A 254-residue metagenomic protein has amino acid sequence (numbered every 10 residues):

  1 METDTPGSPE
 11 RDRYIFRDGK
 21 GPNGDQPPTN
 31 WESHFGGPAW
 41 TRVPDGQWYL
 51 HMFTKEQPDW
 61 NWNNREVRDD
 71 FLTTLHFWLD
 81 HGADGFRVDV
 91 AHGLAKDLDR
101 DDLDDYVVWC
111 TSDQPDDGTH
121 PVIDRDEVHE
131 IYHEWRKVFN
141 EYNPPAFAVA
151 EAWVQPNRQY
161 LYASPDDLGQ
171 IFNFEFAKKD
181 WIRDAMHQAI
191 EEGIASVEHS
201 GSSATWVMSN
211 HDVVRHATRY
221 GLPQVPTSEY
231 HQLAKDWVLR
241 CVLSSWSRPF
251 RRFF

Functional and structural regions predicted by a protein language model:
M1-F254: Active-site and adjacent substrate-binding regions of carbohydrate-active enzymes
